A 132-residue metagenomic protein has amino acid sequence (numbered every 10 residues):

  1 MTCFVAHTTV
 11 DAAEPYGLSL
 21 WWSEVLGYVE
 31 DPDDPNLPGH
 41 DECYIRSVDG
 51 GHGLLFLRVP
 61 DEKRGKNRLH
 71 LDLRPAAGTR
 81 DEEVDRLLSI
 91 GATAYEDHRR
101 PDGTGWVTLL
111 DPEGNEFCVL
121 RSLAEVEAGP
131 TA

Functional and structural regions predicted by a protein language model:
T2-V10, P32-D33, C43-S47, G51-L57 (+1 more regions): Vicinal oxygen chelate
V5-A13, D61-R86, G105-L110: Vicinal oxygen chelate
E14-V29, E83, L87-G91: Amphipathic alpha-helical segments
G17, G51, G78: Short alpha-helical
W22, L57-P60: Generic, ordered loop/turn and secondary-structure boundary motif
N36-L37, E62-K63, R100-D102: A short beta-turn/loop motif at secondary-structure boundaries
H40, D49-G51, R64-R68: Short connector loops at helix/strand junctions that flank enzyme active sites, especially segments positioning acidic
